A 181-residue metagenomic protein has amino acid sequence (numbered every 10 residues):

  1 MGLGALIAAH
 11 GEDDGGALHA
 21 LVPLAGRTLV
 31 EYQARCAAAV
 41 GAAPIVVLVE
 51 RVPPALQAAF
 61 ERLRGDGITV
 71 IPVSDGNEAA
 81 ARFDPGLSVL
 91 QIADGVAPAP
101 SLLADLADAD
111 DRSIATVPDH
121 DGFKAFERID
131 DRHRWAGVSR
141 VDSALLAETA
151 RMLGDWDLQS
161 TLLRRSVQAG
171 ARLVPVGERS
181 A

Functional and structural regions predicted by a protein language model:
M1-I7, A42-V47, S88-V89, D110-A115 (+2 more regions): Hydrophobic beta-strand segments of well-ordered beta-sheets in folded domains
G2-G4, E12-D14, T28-D94: Conserved N-terminal catalytic core of the sugar/cofactor nucleotidyltransferase
A8, A17-R27: Short, glycine-rich nucleotide/cofactor-binding loops
G11-G16, L146: A short, flexible beta-alpha/helix-coil linker loop
A17, L56-A58, P100-L103: Short glycine-/acidic-enriched loop or helix-start segments at secondary-structure transitions that form or flank
G76-A80, H120-F123, R179-S180: A short acidic, often aromatic-flanked loop/helix-cap motif at beta-alpha or helix-coil junctions that lines enzyme
D84-P85, V96-A169: Conserved core of the sugar-phosphate nucleotidyltransferase
R165-A181: Catalytic donor-sugar/metal-binding loop of nucleotide-sugar-dependent glycosyltransferases
